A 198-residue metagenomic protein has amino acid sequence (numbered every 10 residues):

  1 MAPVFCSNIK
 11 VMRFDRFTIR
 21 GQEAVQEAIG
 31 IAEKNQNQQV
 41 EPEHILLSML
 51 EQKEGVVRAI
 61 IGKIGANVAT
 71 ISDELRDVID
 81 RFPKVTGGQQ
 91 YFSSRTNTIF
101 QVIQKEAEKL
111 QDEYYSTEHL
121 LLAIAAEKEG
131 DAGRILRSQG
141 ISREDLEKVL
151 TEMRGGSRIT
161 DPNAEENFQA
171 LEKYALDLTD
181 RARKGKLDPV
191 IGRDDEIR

Functional and structural regions predicted by a protein language model:
A2-R198: Histone-fold recognition with a strong bias for associated Lys/Arg-rich disordered tails
